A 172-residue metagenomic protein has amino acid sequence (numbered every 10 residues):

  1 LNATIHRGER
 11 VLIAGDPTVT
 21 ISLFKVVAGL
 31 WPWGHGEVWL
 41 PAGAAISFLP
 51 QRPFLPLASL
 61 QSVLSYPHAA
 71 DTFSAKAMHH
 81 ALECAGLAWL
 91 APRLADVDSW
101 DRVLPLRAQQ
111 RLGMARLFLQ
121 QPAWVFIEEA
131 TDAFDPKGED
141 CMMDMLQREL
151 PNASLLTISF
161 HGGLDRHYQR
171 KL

Functional and structural regions predicted by a protein language model:
L1, G43-I46, L57-A58: ABC ATPase nucleotide-binding domain
I5-R7, G15, L40: Conserved hydrophobic segment flanking the Walker A/P-loop of ABC-type ATPase nucleotide-binding domains
V11-L12, A44-R52: ABC nucleotide-binding domain signature
T20, F24-K25, Q61: Post-Walker A alpha-helix
A28-G29: Helix-to-loop junction immediately C-terminal to a conserved catalytic motif
P32-A44: ABC nucleotide-binding domain "signature motif"
P53-S99, V103: Conserved "ABC signature" C-loop
D96-L172: ABC-family ATPase nucleotide-binding domain "signature/switch" substructure
